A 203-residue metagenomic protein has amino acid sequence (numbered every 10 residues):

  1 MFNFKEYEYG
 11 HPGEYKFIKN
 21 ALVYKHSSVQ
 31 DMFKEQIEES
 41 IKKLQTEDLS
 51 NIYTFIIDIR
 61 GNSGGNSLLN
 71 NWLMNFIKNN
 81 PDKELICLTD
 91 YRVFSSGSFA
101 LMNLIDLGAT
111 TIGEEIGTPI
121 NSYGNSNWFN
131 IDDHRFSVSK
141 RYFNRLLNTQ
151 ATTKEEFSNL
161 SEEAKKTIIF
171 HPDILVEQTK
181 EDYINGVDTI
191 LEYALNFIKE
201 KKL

Functional and structural regions predicted by a protein language model:
M1-L203: C-terminal "post-core" interaction segments
